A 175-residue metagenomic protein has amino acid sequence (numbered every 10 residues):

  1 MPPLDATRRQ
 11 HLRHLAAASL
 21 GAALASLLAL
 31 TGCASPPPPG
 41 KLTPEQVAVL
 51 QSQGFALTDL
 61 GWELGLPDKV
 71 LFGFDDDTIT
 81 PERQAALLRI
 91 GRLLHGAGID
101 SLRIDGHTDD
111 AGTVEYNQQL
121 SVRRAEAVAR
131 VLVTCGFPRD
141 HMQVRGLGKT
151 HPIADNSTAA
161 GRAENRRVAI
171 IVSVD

Functional and structural regions predicted by a protein language model:
M1-L30: N-terminal secretory signal peptides
A16, G91, D109: Short, locally clustered residues in the helix-turn-helix/winged-helix DNA-binding domain
A18, G96-A97, C135: Alpha-helix C-cap/termination motif
A34-D100: Periplasmic peptidoglycan-binding/tethering modules of Gram-negative envelope proteins
D105-D175: Periplasmic OmpA-like peptidoglycan-binding domain that tethers envelope proteins to the cell wall
